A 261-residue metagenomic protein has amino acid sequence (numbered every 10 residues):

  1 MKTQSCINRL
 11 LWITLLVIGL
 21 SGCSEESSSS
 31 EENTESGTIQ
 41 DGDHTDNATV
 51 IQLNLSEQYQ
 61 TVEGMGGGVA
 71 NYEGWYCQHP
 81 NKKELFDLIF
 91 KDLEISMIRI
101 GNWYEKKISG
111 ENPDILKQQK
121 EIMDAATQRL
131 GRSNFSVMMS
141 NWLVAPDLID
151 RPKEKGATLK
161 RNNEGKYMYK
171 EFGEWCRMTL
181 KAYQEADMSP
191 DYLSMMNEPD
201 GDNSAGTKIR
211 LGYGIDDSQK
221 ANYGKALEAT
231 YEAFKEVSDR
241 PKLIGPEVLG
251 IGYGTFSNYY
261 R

Functional and structural regions predicted by a protein language model:
K2-L11: Bacterial N-terminal signal peptides that target proteins for export
L11-S21: Bacterial N-terminal signal peptides
I13, S28-S30, K155, L227: An N-terminal domain-start capping segment
L20-N47: Bacterial Sec-dependent N-terminal signal peptides
I39-Q119: N-terminal hydrophobic targeting/anchoring segments and the immediately downstream early-domain regions of hydrolases
S56, F90-R261: Substrate-binding cleft and catalytic face of glycoside hydrolase catalytic domains, especially the flexible beta-alpha
